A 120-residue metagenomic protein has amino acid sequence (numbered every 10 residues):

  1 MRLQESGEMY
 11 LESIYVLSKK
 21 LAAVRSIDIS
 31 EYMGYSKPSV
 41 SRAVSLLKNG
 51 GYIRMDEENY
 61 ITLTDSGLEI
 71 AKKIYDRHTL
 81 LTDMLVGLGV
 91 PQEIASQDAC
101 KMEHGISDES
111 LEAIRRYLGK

Functional and structural regions predicted by a protein language model:
M1-Y35: N-terminal helix-turn-helix DNA-binding core of bacterial DNA-binding proteins
S6-M9, R25, S66, R77 (+1 more regions): N-terminal positioning helix adjacent to the helix-turn-helix/winged-helix DNA-binding module
L21, Q97-K120: C-terminal regulatory/oligomerization modules of transcriptional regulators
S26-E57: Canonical helix-turn-helix DNA-binding module
Y32, I70, G87: Residues within the alpha-helical elements of helix-turn-helix
S36, G89-E93: Helix N-cap / loop-to-helix initiation motif
N59-R77: Basic, amphipathic "hinge/linker" alpha-helix immediately C-terminal to the N-terminal HTH DNA-binding motif
H78-L80, S96: A generic alpha-helix surface/boundary motif
